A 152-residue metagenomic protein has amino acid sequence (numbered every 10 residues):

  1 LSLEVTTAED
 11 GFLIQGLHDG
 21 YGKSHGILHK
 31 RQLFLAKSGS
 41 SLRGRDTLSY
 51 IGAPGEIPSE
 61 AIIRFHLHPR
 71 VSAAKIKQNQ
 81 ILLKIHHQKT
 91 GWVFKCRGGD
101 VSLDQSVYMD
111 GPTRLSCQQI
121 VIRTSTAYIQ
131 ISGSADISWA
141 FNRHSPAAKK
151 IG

Functional and structural regions predicted by a protein language model:
L1-G152: CBM-like, beta-strand-rich accessory domains located in the C-terminal region of large, secreted polysaccharide-active
